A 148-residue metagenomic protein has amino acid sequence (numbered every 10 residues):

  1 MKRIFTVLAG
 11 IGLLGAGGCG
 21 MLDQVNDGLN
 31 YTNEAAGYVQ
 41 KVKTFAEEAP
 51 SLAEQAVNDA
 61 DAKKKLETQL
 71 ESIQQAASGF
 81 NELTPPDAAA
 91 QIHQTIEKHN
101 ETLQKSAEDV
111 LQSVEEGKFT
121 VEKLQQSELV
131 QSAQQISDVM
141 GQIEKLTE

Functional and structural regions predicted by a protein language model:
M1-G20: Sec-dependent bacterial lipoprotein signal peptides
C19-E67, I143-T147: Immediate post-signal-peptide N-terminus of mature secreted/exported proteins
N33, K63-E71, A90-E101, V121-Q134: Short, charged, amphipathic alpha-helical segments
K43-P50, L70-N81, A107, M140 (+1 more regions): Extended amphipathic alpha-helical scaffold segments
A53-K63, A88, L111, E115-L124: Charged, low-complexity interaction regions
Q75-N100, L146-E148: Short, solvent-exposed, charged loop/turn and helix-capping segments that join or cap alpha-helices on peripheral
T102-S106: Extended, amphipathic, non-transmembrane alpha-helical segments
Q131-E148: Short, low-complexity, Pro/Ser/Thr/Gly-rich segments in the mature regions of secreted, periplasmic
